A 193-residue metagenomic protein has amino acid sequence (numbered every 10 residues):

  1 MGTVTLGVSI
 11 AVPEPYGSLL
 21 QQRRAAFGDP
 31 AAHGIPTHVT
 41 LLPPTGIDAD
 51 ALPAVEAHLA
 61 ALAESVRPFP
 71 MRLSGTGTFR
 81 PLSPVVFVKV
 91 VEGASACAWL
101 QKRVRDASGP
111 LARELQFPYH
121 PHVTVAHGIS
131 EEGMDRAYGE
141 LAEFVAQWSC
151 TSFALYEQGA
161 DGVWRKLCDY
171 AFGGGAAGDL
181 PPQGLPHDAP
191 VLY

Functional and structural regions predicted by a protein language model:
M1-P70, T78, G93-S152, R165-Y193: Basic, often amphipathic N-terminal segments
G75: Cofactor- and metal-binding active-site motifs of prokaryotic enzymes that mediate redox/radical or nucleophilic
P81-L82, A160-D161: Short strand-connecting beta-turns/loops that link adjacent beta-strands
S83-V91: Charge-rich, low-complexity N-terminal segments
T151-A160: Short beta-strand segments and strand-loop junctions that repeat across beta-rich extracellular domains
